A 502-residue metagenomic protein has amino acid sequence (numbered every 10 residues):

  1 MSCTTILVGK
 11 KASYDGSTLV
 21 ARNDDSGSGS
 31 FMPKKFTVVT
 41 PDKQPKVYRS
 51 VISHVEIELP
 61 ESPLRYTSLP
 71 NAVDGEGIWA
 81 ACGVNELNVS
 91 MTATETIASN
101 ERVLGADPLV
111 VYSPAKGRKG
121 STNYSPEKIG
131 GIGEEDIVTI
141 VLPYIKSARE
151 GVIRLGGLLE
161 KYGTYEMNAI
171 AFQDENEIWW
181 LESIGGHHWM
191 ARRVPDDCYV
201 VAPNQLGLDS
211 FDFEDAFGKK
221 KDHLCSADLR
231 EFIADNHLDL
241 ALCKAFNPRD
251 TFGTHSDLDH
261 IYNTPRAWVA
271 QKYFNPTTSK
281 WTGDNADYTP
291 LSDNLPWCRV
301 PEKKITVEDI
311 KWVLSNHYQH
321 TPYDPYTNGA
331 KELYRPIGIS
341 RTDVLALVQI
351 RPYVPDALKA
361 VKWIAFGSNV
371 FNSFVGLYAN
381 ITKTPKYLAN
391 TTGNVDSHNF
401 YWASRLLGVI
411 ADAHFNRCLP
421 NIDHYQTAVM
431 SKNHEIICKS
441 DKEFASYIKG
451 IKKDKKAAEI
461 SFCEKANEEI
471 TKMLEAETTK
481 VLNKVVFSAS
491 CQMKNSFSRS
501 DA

Functional and structural regions predicted by a protein language model:
S2-E134, R154-N285: A contiguous strand-loop segment
E61-Y66, V152, Y323-E332: Short Pro/Gly-enriched beta-strand edge/turn motifs at strand-loop
V138-Y144: Short, well-ordered beta-strand elements within core beta-sheets of diverse protein domains
Y144-E150: Short, charged, surface-exposed loops that flank catalytic or proteolytic processing sites
R230-Y353: Glycine-rich, aromatic-lined ligand/substrate-binding cores of catalytic and carbohydrate-binding domains
P322-I448: Substrate-recognition/cap regions that form aromatic- and gly/pro-loop-enriched pockets for small-molecule ligands
A428-A502: Histidine-centered catalytic/metal-binding microenvironments
